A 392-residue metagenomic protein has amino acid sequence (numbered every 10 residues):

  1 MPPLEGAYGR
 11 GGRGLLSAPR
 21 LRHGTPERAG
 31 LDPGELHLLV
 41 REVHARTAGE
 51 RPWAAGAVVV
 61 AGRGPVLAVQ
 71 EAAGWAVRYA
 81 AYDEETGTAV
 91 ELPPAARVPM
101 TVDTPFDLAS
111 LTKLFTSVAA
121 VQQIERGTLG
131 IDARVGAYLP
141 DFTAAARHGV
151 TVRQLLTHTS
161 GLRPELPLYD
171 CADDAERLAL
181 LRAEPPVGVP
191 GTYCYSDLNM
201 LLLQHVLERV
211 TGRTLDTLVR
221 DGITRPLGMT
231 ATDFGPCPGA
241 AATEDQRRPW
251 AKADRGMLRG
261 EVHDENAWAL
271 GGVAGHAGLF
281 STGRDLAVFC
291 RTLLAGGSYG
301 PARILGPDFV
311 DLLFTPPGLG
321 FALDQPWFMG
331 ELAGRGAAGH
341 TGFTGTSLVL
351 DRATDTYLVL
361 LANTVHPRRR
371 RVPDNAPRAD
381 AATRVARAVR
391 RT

Functional and structural regions predicted by a protein language model:
G6, R13, V77, Y82-T88 (+1 more regions): Short, surface-exposed loop or secondary-structure junction motifs that flank catalytic or metal-binding residues
L15-R28: Short, contiguous pre-domain boundary segments
D32, K113, T282: Short, conserved phosphate/pyrophosphate- and ester-handling motifs at nucleotide-, phospho-/glycolipid
E35, R41-P99, I131, T157 (+3 more regions): A short, well-structured edge-of-sheet supersecondary motif
H37-H44, P65, T104-D132, L203-E208 (+2 more regions): Active-site SXXK
A68, W75, A95-D103, F115 (+3 more regions): Short, well-structured active-site flanking segments
E84, A295, F309-P316, P326 (+1 more regions): Short, gly/Ser/Thr-rich active-site loops of penicillin-recognizing serine hydrolases
G272-G278, A337-V349, N363-R368: Glycine-rich phosphate/pyrophosphate-binding beta-alpha loops
